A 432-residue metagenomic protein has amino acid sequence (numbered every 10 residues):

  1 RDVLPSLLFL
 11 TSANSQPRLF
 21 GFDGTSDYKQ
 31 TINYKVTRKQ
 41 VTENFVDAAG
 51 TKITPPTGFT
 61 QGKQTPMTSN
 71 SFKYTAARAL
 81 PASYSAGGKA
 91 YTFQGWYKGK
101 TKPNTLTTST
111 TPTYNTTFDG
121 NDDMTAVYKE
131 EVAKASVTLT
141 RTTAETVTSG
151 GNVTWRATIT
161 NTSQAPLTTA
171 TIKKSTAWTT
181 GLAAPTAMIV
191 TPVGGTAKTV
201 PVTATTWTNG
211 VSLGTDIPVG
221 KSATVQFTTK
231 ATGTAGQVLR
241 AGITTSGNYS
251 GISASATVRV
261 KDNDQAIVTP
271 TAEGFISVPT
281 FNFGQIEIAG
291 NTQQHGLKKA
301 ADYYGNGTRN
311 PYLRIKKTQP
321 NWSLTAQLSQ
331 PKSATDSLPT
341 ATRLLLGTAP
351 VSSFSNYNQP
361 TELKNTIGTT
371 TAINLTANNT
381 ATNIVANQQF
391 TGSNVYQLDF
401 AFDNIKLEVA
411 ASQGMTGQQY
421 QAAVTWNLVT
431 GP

Functional and structural regions predicted by a protein language model:
R1, K73-S85, P166-T180, L324: Surface-exposed beta-strand/loop patches in extracellular or lumenal glycoproteins
R1-G24, A157, T228-V260, L346 (+1 more regions): Serine/threonine-enriched low-complexity regions used as flexible
R1-P5, G120-A126, E130, G210-A241 (+1 more regions): Low-complexity, intrinsically disordered segments enriched in Ser/Thr together with acidic residues
R1-R18, A76-S109, T234: Surface-exposed interfaces of beta-sheet-rich extracellular modules
L10-A13, R18-F45, P103-A133, T229: Conserved "repeat-terminator" motif of extracellular CCP/Sushi domains
K35-G62, V127-Q164, A254-K298: Serine/threonine-rich, low-complexity linker/repeat segments that form flexible spacers/stalks
E131-V258: Exported/extracytosolic protein signature
T196-T205, N263-P432: Signature of Gram-negative chaperone-usher
